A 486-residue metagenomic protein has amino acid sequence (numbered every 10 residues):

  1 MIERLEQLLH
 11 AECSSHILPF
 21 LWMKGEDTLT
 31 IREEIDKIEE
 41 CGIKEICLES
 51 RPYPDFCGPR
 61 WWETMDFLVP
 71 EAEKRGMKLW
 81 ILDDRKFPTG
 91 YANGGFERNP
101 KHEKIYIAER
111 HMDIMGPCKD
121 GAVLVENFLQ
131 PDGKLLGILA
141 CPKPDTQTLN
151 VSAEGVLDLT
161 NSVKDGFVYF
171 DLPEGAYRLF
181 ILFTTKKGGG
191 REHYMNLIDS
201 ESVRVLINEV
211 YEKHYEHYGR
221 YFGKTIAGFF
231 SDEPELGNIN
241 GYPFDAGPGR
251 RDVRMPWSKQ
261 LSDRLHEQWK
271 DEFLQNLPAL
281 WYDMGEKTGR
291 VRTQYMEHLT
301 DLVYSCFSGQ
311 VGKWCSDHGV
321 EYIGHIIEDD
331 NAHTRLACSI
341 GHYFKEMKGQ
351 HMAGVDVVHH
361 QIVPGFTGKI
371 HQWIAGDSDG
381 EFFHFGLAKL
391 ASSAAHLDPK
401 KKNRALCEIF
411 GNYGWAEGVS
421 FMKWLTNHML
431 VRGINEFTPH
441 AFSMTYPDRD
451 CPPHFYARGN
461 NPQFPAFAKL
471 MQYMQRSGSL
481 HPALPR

Functional and structural regions predicted by a protein language model:
M1-L9: N-terminal intrinsically disordered, low-complexity tails enriched in polar/charged
I2-E3, P19, I35-E39: N-terminal regions that are enriched for targeting/export leaders and immediately downstream pro/stem segments
Q7, C13-M23, D27-R32, K44-E49 (+10 more regions): Carbohydrate-binding surfaces of carbohydrate-active enzymes
M23, A140, I181-F183, S231 (+1 more regions): Hydrophobic side chains in beta-strands
E33-E40, F167-D171: Amphipathic, heptad-repeat alpha-helices with coiled-coil/zipper character that mediate oligomerization and scaffolding
C41-G42, E174-R191, G433, F437-P439: N-terminal accessory/precursor segments of enzymes
E49-N161, D165, D171, L179-T184 (+3 more regions): Acidic/aromatic-lined carbohydrate-recognition and catalytic surfaces of CAZymes acting on diverse glycans
S202-G228, F437: An active-site-proximal structural segment forming one wall of the substrate-binding cleft that immediately precedes
